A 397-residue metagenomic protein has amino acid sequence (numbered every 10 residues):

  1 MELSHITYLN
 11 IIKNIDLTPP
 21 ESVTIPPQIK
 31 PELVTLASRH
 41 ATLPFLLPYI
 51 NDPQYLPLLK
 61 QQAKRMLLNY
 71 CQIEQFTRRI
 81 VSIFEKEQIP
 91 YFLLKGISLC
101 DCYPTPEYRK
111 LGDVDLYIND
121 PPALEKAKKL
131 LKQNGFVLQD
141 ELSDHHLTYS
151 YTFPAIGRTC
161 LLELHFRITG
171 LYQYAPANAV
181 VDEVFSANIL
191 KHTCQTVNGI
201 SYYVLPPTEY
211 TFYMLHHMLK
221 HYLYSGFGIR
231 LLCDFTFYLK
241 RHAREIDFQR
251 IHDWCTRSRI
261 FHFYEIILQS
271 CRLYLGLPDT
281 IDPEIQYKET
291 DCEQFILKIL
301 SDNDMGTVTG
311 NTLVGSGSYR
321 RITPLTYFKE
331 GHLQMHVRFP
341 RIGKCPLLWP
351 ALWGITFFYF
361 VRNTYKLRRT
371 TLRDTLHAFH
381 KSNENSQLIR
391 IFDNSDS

Functional and structural regions predicted by a protein language model:
M1-G112, I118-S397: Conserved NTP-donor binding/palm subdomain of two-metal-ion nucleotidyltransferases/polymerases, i.e., the charged
